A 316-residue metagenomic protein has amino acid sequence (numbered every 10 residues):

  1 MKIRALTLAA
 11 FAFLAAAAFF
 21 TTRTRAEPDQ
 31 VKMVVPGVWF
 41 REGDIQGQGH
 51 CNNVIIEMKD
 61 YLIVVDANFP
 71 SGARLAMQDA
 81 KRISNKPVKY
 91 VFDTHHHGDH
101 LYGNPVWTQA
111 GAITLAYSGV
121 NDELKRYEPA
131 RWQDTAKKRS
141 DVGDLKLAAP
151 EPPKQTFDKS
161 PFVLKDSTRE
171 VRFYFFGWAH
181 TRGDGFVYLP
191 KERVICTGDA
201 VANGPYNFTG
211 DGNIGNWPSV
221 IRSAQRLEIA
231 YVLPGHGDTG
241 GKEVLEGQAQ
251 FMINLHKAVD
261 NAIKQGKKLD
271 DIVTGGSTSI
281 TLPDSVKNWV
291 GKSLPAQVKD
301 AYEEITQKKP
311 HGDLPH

Functional and structural regions predicted by a protein language model:
A9-A18: Bacterial N-terminal signal peptides
F20, T24-P28: Boundary at the C-terminal end of the N-terminal hydrophobic targeting segment
T21, R226-E228, T239-H316: Accessory terminal helices/loops
E27-P28, K32-V34, N121-F176, R182 (+3 more regions): Metallo-beta-lactamase
M33-A80, G185-D199: Conserved beta-strand hairpin/beta-sheet module of binuclear metal-dependent hydrolase folds, prominently
G37, I56, D66, A80 (+10 more regions): Divalent metal-coordination and catalytic microenvironments
M58-I63, S71-A116, T156, L227: Active-site metal-binding motif and surrounding structural segment of the metallo-beta-lactamase
Y61-L62, N68-S71, V163, E170-N254 (+1 more regions): Metallo-beta-lactamase
